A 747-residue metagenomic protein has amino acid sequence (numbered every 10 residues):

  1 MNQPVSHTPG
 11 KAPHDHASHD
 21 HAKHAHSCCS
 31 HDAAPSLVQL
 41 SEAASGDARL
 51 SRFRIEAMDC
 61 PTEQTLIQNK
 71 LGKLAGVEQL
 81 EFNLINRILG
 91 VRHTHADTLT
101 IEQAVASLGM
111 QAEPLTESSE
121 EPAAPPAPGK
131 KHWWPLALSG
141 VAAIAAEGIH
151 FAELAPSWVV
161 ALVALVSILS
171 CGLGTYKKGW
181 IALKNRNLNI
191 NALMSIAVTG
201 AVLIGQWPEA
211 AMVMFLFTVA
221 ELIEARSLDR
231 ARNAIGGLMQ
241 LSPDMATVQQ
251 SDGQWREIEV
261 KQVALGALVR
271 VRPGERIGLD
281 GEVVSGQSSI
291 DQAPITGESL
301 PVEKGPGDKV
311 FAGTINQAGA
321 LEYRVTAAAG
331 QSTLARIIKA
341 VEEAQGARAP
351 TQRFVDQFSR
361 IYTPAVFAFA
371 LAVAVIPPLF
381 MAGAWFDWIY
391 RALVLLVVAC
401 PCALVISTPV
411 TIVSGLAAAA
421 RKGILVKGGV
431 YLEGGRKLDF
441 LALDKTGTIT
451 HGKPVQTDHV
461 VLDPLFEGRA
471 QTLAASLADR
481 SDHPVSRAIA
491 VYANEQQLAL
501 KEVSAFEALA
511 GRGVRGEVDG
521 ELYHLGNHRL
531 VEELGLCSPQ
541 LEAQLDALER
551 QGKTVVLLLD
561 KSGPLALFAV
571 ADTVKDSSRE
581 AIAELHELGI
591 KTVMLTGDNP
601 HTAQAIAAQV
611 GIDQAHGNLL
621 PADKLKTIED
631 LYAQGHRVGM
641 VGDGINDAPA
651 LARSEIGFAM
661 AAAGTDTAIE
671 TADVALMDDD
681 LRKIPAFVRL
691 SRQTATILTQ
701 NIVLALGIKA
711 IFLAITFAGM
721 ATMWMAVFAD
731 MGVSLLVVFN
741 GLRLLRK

Functional and structural regions predicted by a protein language model:
M1-W158, A234, D252-E257, A335 (+1 more regions): Flexible metal-binding regulatory segments at protein termini and peripheral loops
P4-V5, G148-P156, Y176-G179, K184 (+8 more regions): Membrane-embedded alpha-helical bundles of multi-pass transporters
E78-V91, T98, G237-Q331, G429-A474 (+1 more regions): Conserved cytosolic catalytic loops of P-type ATPases
Q103-P126, A164-Q249, A264-R272, E282-S288 (+3 more regions): Actuator/coupling domain of P-type ATPases
W134-I144, R353-A382, R391-P401, I406-P409 (+1 more regions): Bilayer-spanning, highly hydrophobic alpha-helical transmembrane segments
N191-S195, A231, D244, I295 (+6 more regions): Conserved catalytic phosphorylation-site environment of P-type ATPases
Q456, V460-I590, P600, I612-T627: P-type ATPase nucleotide-binding
G520, L534, G552-T554, D560-Q700: Conserved ATP-binding TGD loop and adjacent catalytic N/P-domain core of P-type ATPases
